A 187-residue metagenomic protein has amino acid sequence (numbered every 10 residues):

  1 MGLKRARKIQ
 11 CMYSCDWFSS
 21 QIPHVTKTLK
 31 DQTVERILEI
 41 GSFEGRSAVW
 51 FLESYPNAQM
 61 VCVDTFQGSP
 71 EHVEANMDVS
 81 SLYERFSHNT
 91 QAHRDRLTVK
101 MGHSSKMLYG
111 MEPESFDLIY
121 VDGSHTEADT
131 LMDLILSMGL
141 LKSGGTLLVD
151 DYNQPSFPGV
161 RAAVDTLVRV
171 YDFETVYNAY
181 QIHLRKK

Functional and structural regions predicted by a protein language model:
M1-K187: A short alpha-helical cap/connector motif
